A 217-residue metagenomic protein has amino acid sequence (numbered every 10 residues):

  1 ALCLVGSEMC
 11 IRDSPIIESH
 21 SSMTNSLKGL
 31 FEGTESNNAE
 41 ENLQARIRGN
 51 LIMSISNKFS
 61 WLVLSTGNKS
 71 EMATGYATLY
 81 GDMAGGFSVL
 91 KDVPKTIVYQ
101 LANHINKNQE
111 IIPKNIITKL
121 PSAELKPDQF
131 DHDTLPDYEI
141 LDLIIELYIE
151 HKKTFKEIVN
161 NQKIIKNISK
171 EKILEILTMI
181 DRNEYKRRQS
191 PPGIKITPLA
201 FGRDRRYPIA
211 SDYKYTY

Functional and structural regions predicted by a protein language model:
A1-I11: Single conserved hydrophobic/aromatic residue that forms the stacking wall/gate of nucleotide- or nucleobase-binding
R12, S22, V63-S65, A73-A77 (+4 more regions): Extended hydrophobic-aromatic, low-complexity segments
R12-I17, D92: Conserved phosphate-binding/catalytic loops in two-lobed NTP-binding clefts
E18-G33: Conserved, charged catalytic cores of large soluble enzymes
S19-M23, S70-T74, A123-L125: Flexible loop/turn segments at secondary-structure boundaries
L30-N108: Active-site adenylate/phosphate-handling loop in enzymes that bind or generate adenylated species
Y76, D82-G86, D128-Y217: Peripheral terminal appendages
L101-D137: Generic long, charged, amphipathic alpha-helical segments
